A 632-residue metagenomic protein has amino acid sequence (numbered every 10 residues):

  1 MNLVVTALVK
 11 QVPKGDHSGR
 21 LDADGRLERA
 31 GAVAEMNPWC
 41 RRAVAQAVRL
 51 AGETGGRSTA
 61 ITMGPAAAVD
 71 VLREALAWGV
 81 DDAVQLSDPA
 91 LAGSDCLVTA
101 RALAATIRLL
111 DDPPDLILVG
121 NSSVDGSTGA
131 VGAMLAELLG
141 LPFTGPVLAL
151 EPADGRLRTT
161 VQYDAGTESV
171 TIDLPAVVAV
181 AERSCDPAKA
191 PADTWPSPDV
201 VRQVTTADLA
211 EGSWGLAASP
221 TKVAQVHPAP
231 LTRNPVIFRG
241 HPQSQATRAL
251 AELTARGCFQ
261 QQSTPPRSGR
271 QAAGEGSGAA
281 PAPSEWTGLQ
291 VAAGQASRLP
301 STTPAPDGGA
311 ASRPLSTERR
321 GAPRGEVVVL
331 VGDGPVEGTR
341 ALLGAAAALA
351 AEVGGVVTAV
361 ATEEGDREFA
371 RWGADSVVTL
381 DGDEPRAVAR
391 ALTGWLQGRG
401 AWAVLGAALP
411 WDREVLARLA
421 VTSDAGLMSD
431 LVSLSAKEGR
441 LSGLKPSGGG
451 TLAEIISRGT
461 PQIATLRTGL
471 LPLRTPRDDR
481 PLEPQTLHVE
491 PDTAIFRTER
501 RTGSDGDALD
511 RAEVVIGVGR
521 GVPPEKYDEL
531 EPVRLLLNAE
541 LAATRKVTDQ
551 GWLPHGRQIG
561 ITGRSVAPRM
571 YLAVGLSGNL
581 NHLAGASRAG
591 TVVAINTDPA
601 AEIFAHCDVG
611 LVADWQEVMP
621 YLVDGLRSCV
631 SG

Functional and structural regions predicted by a protein language model:
M1-G632: N-terminal glycine-rich FAD/FM-binding segment characteristic of electron-transfer flavoproteins
